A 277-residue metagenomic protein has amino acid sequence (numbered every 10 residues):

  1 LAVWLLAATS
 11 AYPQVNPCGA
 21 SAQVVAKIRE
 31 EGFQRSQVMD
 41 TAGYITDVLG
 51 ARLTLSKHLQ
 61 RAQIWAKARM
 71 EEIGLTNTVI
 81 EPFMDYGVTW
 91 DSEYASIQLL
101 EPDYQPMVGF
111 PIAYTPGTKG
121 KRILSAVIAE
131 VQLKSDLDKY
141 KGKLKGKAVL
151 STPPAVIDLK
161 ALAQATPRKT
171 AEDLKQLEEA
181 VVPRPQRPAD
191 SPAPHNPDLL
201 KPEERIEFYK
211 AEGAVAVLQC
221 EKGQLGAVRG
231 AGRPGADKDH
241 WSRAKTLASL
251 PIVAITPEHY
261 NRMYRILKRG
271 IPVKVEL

Functional and structural regions predicted by a protein language model:
L1-S10: Bacterial N-terminal signal peptides
A2, K145-K147, A214: Short, surface-exposed beta-edge/turn micro-motifs
V15-V24, G43, D47-P185: Noncatalytic luminal/extracellular "stalk/propeptide" segments of secretory-pathway proteins
C18-S21, E31-M39, R52-Q63, H195-P202 (+1 more regions): Solvent-exposed, acidic/flexible segments
Q23-V24, P106-G109, A113-K139, D237-L277: Soluble metallo-hydrolase cores and metallopeptidase-like ectodomains found primarily in the secretory/periplasmic
Q34-S36, D138-K143, F208: Surface-exposed acidic, glycine-flexible loop patches that form ligand/cofactor-binding and adhesion interfaces
A126-E130, P192-P197: Short, flexible loop segments at the rims of nucleotide/cofactor-binding pockets, characterized by
A189, P197, P202, I206-V275: Loop-rich non-cytosolic ectodomains and luminal regions
